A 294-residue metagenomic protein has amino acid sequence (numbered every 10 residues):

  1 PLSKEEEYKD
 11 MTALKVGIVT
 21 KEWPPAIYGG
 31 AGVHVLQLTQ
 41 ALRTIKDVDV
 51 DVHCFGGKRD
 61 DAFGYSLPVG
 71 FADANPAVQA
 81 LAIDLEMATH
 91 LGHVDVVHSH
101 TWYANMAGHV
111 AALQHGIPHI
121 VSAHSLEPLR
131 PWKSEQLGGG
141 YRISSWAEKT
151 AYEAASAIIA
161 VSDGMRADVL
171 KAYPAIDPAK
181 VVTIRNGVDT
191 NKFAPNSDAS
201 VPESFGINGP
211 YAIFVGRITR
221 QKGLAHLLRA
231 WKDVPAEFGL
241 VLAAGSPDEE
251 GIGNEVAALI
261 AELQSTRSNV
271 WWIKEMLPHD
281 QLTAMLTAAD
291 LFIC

Functional and structural regions predicted by a protein language model:
S3-R59: N-terminal subdomain of nucleotide-sugar transferases
K15-G17, S204-P235, V241-A243: Conserved donor-binding/catalytic core segment of Leloir-type glycosyltransferases
G57-L91, E135-Q136: A short, charged, and often flexible helix/loop element on the N-terminal side of the glycosyltransferase catalytic
S99-A104, A123: Short His-centered aromatic/hydrophobic patch
P118-I120, P128-T150, A167: Nucleotide-sugar donor phosphate/pyrophosphate-binding loop at the beta->alpha transition of glycosyltransferases
G164, G187: Carbohydrate-associated surface elements
G209, A244, G253-D280: Nucleotide-activated donor-binding/catalytic signature segment of Leloir-type glycosyltransferases, i.e., the conserved
A284-A289: Short alpha-helical donor nucleotide-sugar binding micro-motif in glycosyltransferases
